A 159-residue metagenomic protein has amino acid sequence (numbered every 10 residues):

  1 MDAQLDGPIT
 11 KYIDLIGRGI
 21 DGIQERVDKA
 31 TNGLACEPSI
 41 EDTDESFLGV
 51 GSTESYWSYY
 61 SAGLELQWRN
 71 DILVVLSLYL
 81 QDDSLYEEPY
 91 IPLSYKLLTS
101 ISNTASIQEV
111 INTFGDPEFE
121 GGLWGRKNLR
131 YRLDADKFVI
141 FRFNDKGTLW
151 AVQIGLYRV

Functional and structural regions predicted by a protein language model:
D2-G7, L15-L80, S102-V159: A cross-family detector of function-defining hotspots
L85-I101: Surface-exposed beta-loop interaction hotspot
